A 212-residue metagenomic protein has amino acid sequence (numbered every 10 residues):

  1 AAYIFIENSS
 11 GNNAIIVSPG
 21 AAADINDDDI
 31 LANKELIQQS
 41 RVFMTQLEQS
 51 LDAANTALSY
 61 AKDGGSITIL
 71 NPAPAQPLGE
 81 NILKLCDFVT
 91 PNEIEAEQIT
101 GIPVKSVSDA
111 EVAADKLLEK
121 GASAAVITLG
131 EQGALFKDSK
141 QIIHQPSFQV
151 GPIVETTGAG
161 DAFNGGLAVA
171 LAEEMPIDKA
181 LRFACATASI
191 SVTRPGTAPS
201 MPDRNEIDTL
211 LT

Functional and structural regions predicted by a protein language model:
A1-R41, S59, D63, I207-T212: Conserved N-terminal subdomain of the carbohydrate kinase-like
I4-E7, L83-D87, K140-I142: Short low-complexity, flexible loop/linker segments enriched in glycine and/or proline with clustered acidic
E7, E48, L85, G121 (+1 more regions): Conserved functional loop/turn residues at catalytic and ligand-binding sites
N13, S40-V112, Q132-A134: Conserved beta-alpha-beta core of the PfkB/ribokinase-like small-molecule kinase fold
V17, D29, T100-P103, D138 (+2 more regions): Short, flexible helix/strand-to-coil boundary loops that buttress conserved ligand/catalytic motifs in alpha/beta
S18-P19, P91, S147, D203: Active-site donor-binding loop signature of nucleotide-sugar glycosyltransferases
G20-A22, A73-A75, I94-A96, F148-G151: Short, acidic/turn-prone active-site loops that include or flank metal/cofactor- and phosphate-binding residues
P77-I82, V107-T212: Conserved phosphate-binding/catalytic region of the ribokinase-like
